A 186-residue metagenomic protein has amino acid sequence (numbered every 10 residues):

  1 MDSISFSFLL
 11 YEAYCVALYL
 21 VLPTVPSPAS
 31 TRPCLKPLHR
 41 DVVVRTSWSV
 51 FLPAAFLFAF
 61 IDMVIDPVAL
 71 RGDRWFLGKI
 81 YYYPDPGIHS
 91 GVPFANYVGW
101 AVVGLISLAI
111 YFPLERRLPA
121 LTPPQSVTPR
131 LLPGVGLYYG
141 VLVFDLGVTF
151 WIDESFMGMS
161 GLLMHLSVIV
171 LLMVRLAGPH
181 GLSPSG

Functional and structural regions predicted by a protein language model:
M1-G186: Aromatic-rich, lipid-facing transmembrane alpha helices and their immediate juxtamembrane interface loops in integral
